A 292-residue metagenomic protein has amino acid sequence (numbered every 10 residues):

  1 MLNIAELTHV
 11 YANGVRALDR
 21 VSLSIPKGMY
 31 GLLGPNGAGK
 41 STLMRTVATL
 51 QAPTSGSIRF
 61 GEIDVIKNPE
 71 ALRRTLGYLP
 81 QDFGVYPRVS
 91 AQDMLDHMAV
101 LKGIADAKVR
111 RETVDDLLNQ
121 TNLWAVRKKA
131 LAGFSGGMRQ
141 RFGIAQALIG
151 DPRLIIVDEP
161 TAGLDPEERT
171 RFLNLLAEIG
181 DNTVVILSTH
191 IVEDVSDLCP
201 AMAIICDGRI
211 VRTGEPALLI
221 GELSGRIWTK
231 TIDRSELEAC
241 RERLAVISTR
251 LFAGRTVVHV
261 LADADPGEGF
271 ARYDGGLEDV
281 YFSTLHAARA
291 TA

Functional and structural regions predicted by a protein language model:
L2, A17-L18, R73: Conserved structural motif at the start of ABC-family nucleotide-binding domains
P35-G39: Walker A (P-loop) phosphate-binding loop of ABC-type ATPase nucleotide-binding domains
A48: Helix-to-loop junction immediately C-terminal to a conserved catalytic motif
G56-K67, A71-L72: Conserved ABC transporter NBD signature motif
D96, V100-G103, K108-V126: Conserved ABC ATPase "signature" region
I149-R153: A short, proline-enriched helix->beta-strand linker immediately N-terminal to the Walker B motif in ABC-type P-loop
I155-E159, L164: Catalytic Walker B motif of ABC-type/P-loop ATPase nucleotide-binding domains
R171-H259: ABC transporter nucleotide-binding domain
